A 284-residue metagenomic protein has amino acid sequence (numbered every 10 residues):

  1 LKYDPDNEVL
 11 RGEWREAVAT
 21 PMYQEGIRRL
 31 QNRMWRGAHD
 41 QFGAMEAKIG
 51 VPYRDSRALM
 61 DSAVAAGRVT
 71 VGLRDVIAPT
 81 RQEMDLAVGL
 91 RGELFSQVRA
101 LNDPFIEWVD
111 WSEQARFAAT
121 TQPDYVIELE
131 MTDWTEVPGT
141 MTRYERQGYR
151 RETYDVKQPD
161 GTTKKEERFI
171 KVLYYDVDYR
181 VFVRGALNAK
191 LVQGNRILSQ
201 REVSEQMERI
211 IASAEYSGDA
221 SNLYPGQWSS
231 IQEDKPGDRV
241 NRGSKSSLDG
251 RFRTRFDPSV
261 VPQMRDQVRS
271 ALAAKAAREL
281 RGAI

Functional and structural regions predicted by a protein language model:
L1-A66, E167-I284: C-terminal/domain-edge helix-coil "capping" segments
R68-Y144, Y149-T162, R184-A186, K190-Q200: N-terminal segment of the mature soluble domain
